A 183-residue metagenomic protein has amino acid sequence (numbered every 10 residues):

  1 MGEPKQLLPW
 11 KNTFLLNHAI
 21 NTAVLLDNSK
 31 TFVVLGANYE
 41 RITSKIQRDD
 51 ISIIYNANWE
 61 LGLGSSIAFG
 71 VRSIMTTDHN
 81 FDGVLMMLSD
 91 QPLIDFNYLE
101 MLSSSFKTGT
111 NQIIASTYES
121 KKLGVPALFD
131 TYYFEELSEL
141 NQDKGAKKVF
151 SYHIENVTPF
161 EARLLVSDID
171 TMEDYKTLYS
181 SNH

Functional and structural regions predicted by a protein language model:
M1-A37: N-terminal glycine-rich phosphate-binding loop and ensuing alpha1 helix
H18, R41, A68-F69, S73 (+2 more regions): Alpha-helical elements of Rossmann-like donor-binding domains used by nucleotide-donor carbohydrate transfer enzymes
D27, Q47-D50, H153: Short, structured coil segments at secondary-structure junctions
S29-F32, G83, N156: Residues at the starts of beta-strands that form the adenosine-phosphate
E40-I46: Acidic helix N-cap motif at the loop->helix transition within catalytic regions of sugar-transfer enzymes
D50-L61: Conserved donor nucleotide-binding strand/loop of the catalytic core
E60-T131, E135: Conserved beta-loop-beta/alpha segment of the NTase-like Rossmann-fold superfamily that binds/positions NTPs
E135, E139-H183: Conserved alpha/beta core of the MobA/IspD/sugar-nucleotide pyrophosphorylase nucleotidyltransferase superfamily
